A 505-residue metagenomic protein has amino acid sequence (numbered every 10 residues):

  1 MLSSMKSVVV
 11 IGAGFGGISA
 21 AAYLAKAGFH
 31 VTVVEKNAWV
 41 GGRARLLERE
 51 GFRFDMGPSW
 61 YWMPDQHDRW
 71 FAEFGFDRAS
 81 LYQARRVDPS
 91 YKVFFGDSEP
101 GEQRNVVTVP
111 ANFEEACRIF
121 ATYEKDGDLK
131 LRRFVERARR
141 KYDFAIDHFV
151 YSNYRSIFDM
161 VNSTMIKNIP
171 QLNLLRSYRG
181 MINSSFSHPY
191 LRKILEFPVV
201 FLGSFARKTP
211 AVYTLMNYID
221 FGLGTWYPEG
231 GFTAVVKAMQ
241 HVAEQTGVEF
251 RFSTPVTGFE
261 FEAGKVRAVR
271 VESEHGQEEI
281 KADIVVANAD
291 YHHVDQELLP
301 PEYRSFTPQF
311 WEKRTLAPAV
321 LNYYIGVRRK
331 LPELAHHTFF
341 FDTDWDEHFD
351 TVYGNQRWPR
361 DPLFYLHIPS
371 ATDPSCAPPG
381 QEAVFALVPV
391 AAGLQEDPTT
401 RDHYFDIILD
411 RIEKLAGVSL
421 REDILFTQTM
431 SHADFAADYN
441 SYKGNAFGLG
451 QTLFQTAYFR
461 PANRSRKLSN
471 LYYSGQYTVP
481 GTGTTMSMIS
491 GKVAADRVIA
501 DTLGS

Functional and structural regions predicted by a protein language model:
K6-D143: N-terminal glycine-rich phosphate/pyrophosphate-binding loop and immediately adjacent elements
P58, Q476-V498: A conserved FAD-binding loop/helix module that cradles the flavin
E99-K208: Rossmann-like flavin
H188-L202, P359-H367, V418-P480: A glycine-rich dinucleotide-binding beta-alpha-beta segment and adjacent secondary-structure elements that constitute
L215-V266, R270-S273: Helical element adjacent to the flavin cofactor pocket in flavoenzyme catalytic cores
T257-P378: Mid-domain catalytic core of redox enzymes that form a hydrophobic substrate pocket/lid adjacent to a catalytic redox
F261, A500-S505: Active-site-proximal substrate-binding core of FAD-dependent oxidoreductases
R328-F435: C-terminal segments that line or cap access tunnels to active or ligand-binding sites in enzymes and enzyme-associated
